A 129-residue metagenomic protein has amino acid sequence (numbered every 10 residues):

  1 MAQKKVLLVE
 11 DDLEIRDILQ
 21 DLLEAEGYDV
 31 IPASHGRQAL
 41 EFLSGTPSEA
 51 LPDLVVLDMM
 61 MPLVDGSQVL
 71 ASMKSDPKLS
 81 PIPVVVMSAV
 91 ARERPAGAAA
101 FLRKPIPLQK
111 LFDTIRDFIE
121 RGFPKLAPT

Functional and structural regions predicted by a protein language model:
E10: Conserved acidic carboxylate
D17-A25: Charged docking surfaces used in two-component/phosphorelay signaling
P32-L54: Acidic, metal-coordinating helix/loop segments flanking the phosphotransfer/catalytic sites of two-component signaling
D58: Active-site residues of response regulator receiver
M61: Receiver (REC) domain active-site loop signature in two-component systems and cognate sites in sensor histidine kinases
V85-S88: Hydrophobic/aromatic residues positioned on beta-strands within the core alpha/beta folds
I106-I119, A127: C-terminal output helix
